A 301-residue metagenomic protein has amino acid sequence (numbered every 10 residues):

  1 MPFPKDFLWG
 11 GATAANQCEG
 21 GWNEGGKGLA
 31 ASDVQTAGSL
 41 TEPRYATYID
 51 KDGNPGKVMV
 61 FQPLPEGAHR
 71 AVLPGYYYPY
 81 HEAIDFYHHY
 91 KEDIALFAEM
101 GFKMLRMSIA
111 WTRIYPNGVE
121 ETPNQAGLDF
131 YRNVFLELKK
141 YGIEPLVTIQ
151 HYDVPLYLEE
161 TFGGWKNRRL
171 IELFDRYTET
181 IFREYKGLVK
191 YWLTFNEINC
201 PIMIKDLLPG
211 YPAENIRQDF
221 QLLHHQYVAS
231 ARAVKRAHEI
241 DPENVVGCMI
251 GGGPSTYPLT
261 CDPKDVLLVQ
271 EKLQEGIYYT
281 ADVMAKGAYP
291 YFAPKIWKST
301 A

Functional and structural regions predicted by a protein language model:
M1-P74, N117-V119, L128-A301: Active-site region of glycoside hydrolase catalytic domains
G75-H89, G164-R169: Active-site mouth loops of central-metabolism enzymes
H81-I84, H88, T122, R217 (+1 more regions): Short, solvent-exposed segments of well-ordered alpha helices
D85, E92, A126, H225: Residue-level signal for the nucleotide or nucleotide-sugar donor/cofactor binding architecture
H89-A110: Catalytic domains of carbohydrate-active enzymes, especially glycoside hydrolases
I109-P123: Glycine-rich, proline-tolerant flexible connector loops at the mouths of alpha/beta enzymes
